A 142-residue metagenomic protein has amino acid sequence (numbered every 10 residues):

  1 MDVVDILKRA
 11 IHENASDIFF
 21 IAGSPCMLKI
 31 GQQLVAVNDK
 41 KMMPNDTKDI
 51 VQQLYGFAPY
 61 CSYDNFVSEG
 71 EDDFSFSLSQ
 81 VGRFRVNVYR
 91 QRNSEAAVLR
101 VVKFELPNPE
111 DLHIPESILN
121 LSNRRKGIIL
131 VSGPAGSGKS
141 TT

Functional and structural regions predicted by a protein language model:
M1-P134, T142: N-terminal "pre-motor" subdomain/linker immediately upstream of P-loop NTPase catalytic cores
K139: Conserved lysine of the Walker
